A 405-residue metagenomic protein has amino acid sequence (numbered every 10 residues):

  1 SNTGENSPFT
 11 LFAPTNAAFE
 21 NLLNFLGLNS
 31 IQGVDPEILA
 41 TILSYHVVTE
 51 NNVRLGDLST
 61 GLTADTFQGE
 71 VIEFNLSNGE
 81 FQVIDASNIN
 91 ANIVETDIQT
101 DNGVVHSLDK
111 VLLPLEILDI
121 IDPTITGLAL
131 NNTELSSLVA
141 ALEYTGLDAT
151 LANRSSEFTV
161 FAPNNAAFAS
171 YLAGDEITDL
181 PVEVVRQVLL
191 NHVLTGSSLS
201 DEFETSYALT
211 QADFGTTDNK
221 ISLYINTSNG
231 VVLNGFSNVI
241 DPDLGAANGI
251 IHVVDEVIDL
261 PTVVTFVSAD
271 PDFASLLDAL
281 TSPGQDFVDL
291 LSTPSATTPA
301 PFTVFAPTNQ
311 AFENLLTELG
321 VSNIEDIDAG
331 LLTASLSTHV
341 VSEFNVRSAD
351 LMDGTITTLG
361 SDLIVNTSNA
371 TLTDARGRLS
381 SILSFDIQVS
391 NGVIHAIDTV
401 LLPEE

Functional and structural regions predicted by a protein language model:
S1-E405: Mature, structured domains of secreted/extracytosolic soluble proteins
